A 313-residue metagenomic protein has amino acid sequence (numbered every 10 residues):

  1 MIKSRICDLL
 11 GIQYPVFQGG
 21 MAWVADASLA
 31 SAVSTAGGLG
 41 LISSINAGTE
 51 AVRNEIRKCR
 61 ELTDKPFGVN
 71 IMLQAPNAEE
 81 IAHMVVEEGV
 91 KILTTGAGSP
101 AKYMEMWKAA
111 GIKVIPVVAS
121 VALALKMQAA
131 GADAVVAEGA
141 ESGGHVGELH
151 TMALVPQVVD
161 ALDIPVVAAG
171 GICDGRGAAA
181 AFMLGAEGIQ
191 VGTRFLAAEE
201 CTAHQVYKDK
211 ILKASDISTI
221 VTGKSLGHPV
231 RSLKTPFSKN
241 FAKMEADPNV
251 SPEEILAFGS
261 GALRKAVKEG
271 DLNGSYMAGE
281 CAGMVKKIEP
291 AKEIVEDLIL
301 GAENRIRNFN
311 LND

Functional and structural regions predicted by a protein language model:
M1-A161, P165: Active-site entrance/lid segments in N-terminal catalytic domains of soluble metabolic enzymes
A22-W23, G38-T49, V136-E148, I172-Y207: Glycine-rich phosphate-binding active-site loops on the catalytic face of alpha/beta enzymes
A153-V167, C173-D313: Conserved active-site-proximal phosphate/metal-binding subdomains
